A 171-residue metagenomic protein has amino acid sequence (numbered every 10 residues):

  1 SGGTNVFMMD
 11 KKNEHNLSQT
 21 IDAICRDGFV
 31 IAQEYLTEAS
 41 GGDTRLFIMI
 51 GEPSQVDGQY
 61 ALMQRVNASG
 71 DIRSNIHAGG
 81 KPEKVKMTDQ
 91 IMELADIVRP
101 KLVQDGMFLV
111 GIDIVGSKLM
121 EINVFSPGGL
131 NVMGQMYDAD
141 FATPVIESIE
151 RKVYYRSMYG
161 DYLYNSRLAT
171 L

Functional and structural regions predicted by a protein language model:
S1-G2, P127: Short glycine-rich anion-binding loops that position phosphate/pyrophosphate groups of nucleotides and phosphorylated
G2-I91: Phosphate-binding site of ATP-dependent enzymes
R26-V30, E34-L36, G70-L119, P144-I149 (+2 more regions): A long amphipathic alpha-helix within ATP-dependent nucleotide-binding catalytic cores
G51, K118, F125-G128: Conserved PLP-binding active-site segment of the aspartate aminotransferase-like
V66-S69, N123-M136: Glycine-rich phosphate/pyrophosphate-binding beta-alpha loops
A139-D140: C-terminal helical cap(s) of enzyme catalytic domains, especially alpha/beta-barrels
